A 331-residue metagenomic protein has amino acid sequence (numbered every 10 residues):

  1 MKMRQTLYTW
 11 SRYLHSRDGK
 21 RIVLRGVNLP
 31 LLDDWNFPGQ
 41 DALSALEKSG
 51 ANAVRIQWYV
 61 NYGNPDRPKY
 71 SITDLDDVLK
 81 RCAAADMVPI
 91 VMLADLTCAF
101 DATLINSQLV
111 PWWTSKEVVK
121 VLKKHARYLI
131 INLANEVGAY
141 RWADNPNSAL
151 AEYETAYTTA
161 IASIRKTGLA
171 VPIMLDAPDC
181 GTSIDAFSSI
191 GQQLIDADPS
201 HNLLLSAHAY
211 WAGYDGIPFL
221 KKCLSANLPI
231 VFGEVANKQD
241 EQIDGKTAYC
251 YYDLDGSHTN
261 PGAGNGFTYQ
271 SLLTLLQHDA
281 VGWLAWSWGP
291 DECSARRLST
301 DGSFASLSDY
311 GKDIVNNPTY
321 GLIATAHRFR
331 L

Functional and structural regions predicted by a protein language model:
M1-A53, G321-R330: N-terminal carbohydrate-binding accessory modules
T6, L31, W35-N36, S107-T114 (+4 more regions): Extracellular glycoside hydrolase catalytic/binding regions
R12-Y13, D18-G26, A42, V91-N106 (+2 more regions): Charged, low-complexity, helix/coiled-coil-prone segments
N28, W58-V60, L93-D95, N135 (+1 more regions): A mature extracytoplasmic/lumenal domain signature
P38-D101, I105-P111, E117, Y153-G168 (+1 more regions): Aromatic-lined substrate-binding rim segments of carbohydrate-active enzymes
